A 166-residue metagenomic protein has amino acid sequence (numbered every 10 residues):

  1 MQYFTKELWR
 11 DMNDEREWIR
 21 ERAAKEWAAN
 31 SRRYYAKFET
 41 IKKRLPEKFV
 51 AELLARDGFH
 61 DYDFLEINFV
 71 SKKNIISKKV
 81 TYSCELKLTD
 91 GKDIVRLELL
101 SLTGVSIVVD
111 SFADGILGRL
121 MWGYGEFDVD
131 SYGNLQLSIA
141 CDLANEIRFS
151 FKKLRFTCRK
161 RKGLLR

Functional and structural regions predicted by a protein language model:
M1-R166: Surface-exposed, interaction-prone regions used to assemble/regulate multi-protein complexes
